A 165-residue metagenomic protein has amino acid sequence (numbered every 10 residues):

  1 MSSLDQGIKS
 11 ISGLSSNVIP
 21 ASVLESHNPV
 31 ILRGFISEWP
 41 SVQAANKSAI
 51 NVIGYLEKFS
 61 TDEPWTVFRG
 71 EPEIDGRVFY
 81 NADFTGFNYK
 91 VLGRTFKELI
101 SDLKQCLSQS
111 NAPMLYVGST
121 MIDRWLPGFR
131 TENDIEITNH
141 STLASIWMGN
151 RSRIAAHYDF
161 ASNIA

Functional and structural regions predicted by a protein language model:
M1-A165: N-terminal accessory scaffold of Fe(II)-dependent oxygenases
